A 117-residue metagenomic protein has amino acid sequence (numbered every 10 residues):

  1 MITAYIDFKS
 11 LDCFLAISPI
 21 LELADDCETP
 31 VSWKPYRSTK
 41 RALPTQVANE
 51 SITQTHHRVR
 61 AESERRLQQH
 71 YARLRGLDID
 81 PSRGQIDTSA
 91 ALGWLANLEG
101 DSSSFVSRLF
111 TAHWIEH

Functional and structural regions predicted by a protein language model:
M1-I20: Local sequence-structure signature of Cys/Sec-based thiol-disulfide redox active-site neighborhoods
I17-H113: Structural alpha/beta surface segment adjacent to cysteine/selenocysteine redox centers across thiol/disulfide enzymes
